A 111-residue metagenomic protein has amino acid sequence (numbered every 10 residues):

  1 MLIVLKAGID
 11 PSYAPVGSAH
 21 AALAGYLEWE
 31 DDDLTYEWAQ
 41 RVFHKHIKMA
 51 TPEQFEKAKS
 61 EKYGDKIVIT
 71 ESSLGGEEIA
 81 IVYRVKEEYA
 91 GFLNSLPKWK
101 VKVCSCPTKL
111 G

Functional and structural regions predicted by a protein language model:
M1-G111: Positively charged, small/polar-rich N-terminal and surface patches that mediate targeting and assembly and bind
